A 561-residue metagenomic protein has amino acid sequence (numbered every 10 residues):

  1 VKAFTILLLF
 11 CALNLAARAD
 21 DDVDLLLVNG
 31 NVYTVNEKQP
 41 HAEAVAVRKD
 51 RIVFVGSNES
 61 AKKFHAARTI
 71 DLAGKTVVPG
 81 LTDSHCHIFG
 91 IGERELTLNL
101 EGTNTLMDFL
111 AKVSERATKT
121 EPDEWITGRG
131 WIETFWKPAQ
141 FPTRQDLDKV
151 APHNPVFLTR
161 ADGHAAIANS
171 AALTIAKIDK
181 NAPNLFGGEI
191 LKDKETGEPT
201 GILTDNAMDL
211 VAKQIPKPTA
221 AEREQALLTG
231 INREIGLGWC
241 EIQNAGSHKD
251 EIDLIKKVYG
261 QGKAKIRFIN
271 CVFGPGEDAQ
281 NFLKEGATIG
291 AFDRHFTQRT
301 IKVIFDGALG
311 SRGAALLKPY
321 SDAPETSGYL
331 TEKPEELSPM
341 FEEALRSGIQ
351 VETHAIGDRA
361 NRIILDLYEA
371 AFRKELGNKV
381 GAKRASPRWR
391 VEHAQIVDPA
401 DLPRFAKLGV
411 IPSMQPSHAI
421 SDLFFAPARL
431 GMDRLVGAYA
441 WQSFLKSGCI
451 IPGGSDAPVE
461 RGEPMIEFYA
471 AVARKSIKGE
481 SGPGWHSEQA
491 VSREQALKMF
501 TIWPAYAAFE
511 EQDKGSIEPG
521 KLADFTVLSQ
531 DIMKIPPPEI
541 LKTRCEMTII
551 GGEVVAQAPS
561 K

Functional and structural regions predicted by a protein language model:
T5-N14: Bacterial N-terminal signal peptides
A17-A19: Boundary at the C-terminal end of the N-terminal hydrophobic targeting segment
D21-V28, Y33, E37-K284, G290 (+7 more regions): Divalent metal-binding segments
N31-Y33, D50-V53, Y506, F525-T526 (+1 more regions): Short beta-strand segments in beta-sandwich/barrel cores
H295-G313, G409-I420: Non-cysteine beta-strand/loop elements that form the S-adenosyl-L-methionine
E342-Q350, R359-W389, H393-A394, P399-P403 (+3 more regions): His/Asp/Glu-enriched, well-ordered alpha-helical/loop segment that forms or immediately abuts the divalent-metal
M547, G551-V554, A558-K561: Beta-rich accessory regions
